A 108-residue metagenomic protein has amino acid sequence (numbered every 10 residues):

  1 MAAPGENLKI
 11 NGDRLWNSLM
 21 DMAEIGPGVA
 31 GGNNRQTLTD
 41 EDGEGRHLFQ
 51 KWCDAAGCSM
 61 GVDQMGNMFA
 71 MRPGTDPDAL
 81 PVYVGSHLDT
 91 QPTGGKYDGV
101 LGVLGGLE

Functional and structural regions predicted by a protein language model:
M1-G31, P73: N-terminal hydrophobic or amphipathic helices/low-complexity stretches enriched in small/hydrophobic/Pro/Gly
E6, G32-T37, T90-T93: Short coil/turn segments at secondary-structure junctions
N11-S18, E41, G45-F49, L80: General structural feature for long, well-ordered alpha-helical segments within catalytic domains of soluble enzymes
M22, V84, K96-E108: Alpha-helical metal-binding/catalytic segments enriched in His/Glu/Asp
G28-P73: A non-catalytic alpha/beta surface segment that caps or lines the substrate-entry region of metallo-dependent hydrolase
A56, P77-V82: Short coil/turn connectors at secondary-structure junctions
V62-D63, P92-V100: Active-site nucleophile and cofactor-binding loops and adjacent substrate-binding regions of central metabolic enzymes
L80-T93: Glycine/charged-rich beta-loop-alpha catalytic/anionic-binding loops adjacent to active sites
